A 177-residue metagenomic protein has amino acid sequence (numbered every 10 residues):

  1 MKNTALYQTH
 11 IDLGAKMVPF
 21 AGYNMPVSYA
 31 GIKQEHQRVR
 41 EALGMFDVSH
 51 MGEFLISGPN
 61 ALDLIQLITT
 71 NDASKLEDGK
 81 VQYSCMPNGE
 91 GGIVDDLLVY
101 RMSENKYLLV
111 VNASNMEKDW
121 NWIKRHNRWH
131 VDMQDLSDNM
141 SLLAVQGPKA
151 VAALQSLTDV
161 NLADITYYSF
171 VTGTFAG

Functional and structural regions predicted by a protein language model:
M1-G177: Basic, glycine/lysine-rich polyanion-binding surfaces/domains
